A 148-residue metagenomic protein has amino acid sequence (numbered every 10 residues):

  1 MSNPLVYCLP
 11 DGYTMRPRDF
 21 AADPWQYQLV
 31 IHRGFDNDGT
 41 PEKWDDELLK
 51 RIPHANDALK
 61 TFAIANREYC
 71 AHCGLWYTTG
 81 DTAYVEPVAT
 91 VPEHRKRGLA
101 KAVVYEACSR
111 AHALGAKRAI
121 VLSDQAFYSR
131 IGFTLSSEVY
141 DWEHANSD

Functional and structural regions predicted by a protein language model:
M1, A119-L122: Short, hydrophobic beta-strand segments that form beta-sheet elements in well-ordered domains
M1-D19, V139-S147: Acyl-donor-binding surface of acyltransferase catalytic domains
Y27-H32: Hydrophobic alpha-helical core bundles mediating ligand binding, dimerization, or RNAP-core interactions
D36-A89: A conserved beta-strand-loop-helix scaffold within acyl/acetyltransferase catalytic domains
D81, K117, T134: Short acidic/polar active-site loop segments enriched in Thr and Asp
E86, T90-P92, K96-A113, V121 (+1 more regions): Conserved acetyl-CoA-binding loop-helix of GNAT-fold acetyltransferases
K101, S123-W142, S147: Conserved active-site alpha-helix within GNAT-family acetyltransferase domains
